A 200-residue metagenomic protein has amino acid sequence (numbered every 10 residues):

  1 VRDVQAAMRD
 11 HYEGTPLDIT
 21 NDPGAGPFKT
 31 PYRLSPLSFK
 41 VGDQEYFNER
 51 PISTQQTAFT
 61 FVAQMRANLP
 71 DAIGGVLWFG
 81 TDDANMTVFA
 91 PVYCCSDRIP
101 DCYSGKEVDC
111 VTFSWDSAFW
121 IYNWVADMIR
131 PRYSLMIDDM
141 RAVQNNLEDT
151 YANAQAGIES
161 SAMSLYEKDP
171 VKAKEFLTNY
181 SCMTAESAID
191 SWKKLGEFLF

Functional and structural regions predicted by a protein language model:
V1-F200: C-terminus-biased signal that marks the final domain/tail of proteins
